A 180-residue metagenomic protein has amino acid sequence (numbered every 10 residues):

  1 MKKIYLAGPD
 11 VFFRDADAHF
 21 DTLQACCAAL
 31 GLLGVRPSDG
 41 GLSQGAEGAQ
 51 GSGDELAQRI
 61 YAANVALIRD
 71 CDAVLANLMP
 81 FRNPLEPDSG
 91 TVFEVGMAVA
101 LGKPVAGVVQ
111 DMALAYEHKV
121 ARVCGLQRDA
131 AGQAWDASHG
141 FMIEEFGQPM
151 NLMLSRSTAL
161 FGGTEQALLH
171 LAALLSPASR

Functional and structural regions predicted by a protein language model:
M1-R180: Conserved catalytic or regulatory cores that recognize and/or transform ribose-phosphate-containing ligands
